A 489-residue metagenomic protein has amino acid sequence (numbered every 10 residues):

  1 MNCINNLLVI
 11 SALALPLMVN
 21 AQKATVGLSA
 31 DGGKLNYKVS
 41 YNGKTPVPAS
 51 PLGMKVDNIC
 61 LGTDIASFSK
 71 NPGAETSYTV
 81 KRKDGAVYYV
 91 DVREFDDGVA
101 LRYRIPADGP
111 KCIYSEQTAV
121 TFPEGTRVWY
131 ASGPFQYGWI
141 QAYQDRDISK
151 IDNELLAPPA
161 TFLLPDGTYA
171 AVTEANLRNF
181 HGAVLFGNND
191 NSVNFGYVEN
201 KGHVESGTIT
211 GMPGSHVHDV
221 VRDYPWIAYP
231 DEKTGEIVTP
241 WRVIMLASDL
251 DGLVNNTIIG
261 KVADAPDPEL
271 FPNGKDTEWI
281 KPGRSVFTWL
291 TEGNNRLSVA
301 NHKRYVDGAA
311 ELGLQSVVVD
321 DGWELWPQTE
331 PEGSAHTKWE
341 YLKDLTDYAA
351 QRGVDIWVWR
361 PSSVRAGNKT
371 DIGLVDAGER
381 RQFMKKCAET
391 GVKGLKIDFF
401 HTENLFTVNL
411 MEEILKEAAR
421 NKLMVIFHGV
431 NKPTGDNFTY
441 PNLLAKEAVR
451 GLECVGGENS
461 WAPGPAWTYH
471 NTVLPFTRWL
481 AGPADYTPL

Functional and structural regions predicted by a protein language model:
M1-K23: Bacterial Sec-dependent N-terminal signal peptides
I4, E116, N256-G260, H302 (+1 more regions): Composition- and surface-driven signal marking solvent-exposed, interaction-prone regions in large proteins
K23-A265: N-terminal accessory beta-strand-rich subdomains and adjacent acidic, glycine-rich linkers that precede catalytic cores
Y89, Y229-E232, G274, Y305 (+3 more regions): Generic recognition of flexible, low-complexity loop/linker segments
D91, G235, E278, N294-S298 (+3 more regions): Catalytic cores of large soluble enzymes that bind and process phosphate-bearing ligands
F95, V99-L101, V120-F122, W241-L246 (+8 more regions): Long, contiguous hydrophobic alpha-helical segments, chiefly transmembrane helices and signal peptides
T234-L312, S316: An acidic-aromatic substrate-binding cleft motif
V319-L489: Aromatic- and carboxylate-enriched substrate-binding clefts and catalytic-loop regions of carbohydrate-active enzymes
